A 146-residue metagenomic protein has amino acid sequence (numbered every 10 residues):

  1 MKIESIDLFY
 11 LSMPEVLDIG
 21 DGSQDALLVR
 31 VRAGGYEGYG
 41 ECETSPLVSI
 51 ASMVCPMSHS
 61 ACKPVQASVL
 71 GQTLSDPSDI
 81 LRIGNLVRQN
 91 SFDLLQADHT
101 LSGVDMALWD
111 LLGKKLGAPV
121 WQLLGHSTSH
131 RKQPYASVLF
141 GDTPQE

Functional and structural regions predicted by a protein language model:
M1-D7, D18-G22, G113-K114, A118-K132: N-terminal amphipathic alpha-helix/helix-capping segment at the start of soluble metabolic enzymes
M1-I50: Structured beta-strand/loop patches that form or line metal/cofactor-binding pockets in enzymes
M13, I50, G71, Q122-H126 (+1 more regions): Generic structural "secondary-structure junction" signal
V16, D93-L95, A136: A short, structure-level motif marking secondary-structure boundaries and short turns
A26-L28, G103, Q133: Broad gene-expression machinery/nucleic-acid interaction feature
R32, Y36-K115: Metal- or metallocofactor-binding catalytic centers and their adjacent structured scaffolds across diverse enzyme
G125, S129-E146: Metal-dependent enolase-superfamily TIM-barrel catalytic cores that perform enediolate-based chemistry
